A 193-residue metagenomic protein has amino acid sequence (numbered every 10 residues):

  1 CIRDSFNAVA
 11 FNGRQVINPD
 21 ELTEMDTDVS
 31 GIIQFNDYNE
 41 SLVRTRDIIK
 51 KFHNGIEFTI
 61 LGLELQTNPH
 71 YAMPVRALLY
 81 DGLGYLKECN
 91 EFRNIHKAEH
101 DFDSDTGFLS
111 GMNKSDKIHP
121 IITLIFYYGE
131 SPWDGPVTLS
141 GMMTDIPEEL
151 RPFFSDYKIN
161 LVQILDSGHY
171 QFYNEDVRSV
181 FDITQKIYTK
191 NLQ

Functional and structural regions predicted by a protein language model:
R3-Q193: Elongated, amphipathic alpha-helical interaction scaffolds
